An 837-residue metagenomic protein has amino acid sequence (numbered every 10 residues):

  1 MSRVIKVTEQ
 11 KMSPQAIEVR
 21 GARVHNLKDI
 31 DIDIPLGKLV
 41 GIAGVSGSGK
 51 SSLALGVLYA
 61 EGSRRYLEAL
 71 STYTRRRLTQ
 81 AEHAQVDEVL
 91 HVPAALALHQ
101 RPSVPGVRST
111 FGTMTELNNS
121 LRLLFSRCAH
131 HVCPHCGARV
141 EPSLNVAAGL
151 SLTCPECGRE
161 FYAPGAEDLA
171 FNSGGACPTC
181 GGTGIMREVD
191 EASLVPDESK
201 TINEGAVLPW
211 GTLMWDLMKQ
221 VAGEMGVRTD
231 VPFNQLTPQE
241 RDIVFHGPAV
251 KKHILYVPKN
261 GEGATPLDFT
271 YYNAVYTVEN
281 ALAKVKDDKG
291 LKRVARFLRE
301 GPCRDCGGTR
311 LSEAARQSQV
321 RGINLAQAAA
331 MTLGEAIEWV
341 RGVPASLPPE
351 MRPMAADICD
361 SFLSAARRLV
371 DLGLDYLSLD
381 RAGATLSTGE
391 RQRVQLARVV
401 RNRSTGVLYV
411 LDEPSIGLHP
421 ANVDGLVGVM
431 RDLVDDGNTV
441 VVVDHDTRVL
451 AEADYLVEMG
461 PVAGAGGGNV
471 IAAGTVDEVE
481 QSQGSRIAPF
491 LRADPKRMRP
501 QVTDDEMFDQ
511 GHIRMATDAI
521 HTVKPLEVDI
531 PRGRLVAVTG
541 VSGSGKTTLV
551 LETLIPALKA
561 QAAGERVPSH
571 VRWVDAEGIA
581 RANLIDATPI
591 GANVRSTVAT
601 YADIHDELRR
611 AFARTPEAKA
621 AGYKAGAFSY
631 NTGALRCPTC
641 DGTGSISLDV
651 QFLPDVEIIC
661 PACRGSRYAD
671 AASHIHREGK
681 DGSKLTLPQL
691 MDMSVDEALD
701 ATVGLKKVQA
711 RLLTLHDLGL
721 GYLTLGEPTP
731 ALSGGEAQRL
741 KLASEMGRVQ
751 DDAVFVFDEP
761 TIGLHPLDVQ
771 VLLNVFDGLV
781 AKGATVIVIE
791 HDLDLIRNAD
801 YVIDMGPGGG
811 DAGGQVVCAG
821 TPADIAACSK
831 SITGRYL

Functional and structural regions predicted by a protein language model:
M1-L837: Conserved phosphate-binding elements of NTP-dependent enzyme cores
